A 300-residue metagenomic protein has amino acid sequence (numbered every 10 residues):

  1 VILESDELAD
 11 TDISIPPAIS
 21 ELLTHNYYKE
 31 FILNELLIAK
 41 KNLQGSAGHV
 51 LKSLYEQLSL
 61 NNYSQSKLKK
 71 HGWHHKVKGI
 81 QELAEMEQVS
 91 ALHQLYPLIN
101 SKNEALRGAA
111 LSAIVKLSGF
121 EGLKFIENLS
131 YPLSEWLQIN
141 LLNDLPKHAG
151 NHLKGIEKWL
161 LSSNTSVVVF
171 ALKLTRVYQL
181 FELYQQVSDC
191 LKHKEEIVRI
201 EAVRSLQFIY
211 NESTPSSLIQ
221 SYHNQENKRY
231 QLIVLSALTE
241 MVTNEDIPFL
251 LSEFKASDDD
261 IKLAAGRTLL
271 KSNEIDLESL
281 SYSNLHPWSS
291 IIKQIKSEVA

Functional and structural regions predicted by a protein language model:
V1-Y63, L68-K69, H74-H75, L263 (+2 more regions): N-terminal alpha-helical scaffold/docking segments in eukaryotic complex subunits
P16-L23, E30-N34, G48, K52-L68 (+8 more regions): Amphipathic alpha-helical scaffolding segments comprising HEAT/armadillo-like alpha-solenoid repeats
I38-A39, G45-Y55, V77-M86, G108-G119 (+10 more regions): Structural detector for internal amphipathic alpha-helices that build alpha-solenoid repeat scaffolds
K69-K70, K76-V77, V89-S90, N103: N-terminal functional module detector in eukaryotic proteins
H71-G72, K102-L106, L133-L137, S163-T165 (+4 more regions): Short inter-helical turns and helix N-cap capping residues of alpha-solenoid HEAT/ARM repeat scaffolds
Y96-L98, L106, A110-L111: Charge-dense, low-complexity intrinsically disordered regions
E121-D144, E195: Cytosolic/matrix-facing juxtamembrane and C-terminal tails of multi-pass cellular membrane proteins
